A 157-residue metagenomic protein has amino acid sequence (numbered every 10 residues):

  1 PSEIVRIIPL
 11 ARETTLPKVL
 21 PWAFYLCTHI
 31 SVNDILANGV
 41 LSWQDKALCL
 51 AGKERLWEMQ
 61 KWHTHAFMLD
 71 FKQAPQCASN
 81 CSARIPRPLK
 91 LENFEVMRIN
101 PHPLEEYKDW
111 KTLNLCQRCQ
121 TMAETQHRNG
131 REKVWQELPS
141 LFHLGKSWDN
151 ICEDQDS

Functional and structural regions predicted by a protein language model:
P1-S157: Acidic, serine/threonine- and proline-rich low-complexity regulatory tracts
